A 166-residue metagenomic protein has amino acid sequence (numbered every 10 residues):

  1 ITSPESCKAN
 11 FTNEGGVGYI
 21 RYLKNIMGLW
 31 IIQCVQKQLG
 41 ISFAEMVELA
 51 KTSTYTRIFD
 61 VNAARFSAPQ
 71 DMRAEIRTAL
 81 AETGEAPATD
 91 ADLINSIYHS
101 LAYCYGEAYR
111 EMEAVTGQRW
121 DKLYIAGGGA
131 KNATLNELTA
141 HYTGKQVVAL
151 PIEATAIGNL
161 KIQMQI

Functional and structural regions predicted by a protein language model:
I1-K122, K131-E153, K161-I166: Active-site core segments that coordinate phosphate-bearing ligands/cofactors across diverse enzyme families
G128: Glycine-rich Rossmann-fold phosphate-binding loop(s) that bind the pyrophosphate of adenine dinucleotide cofactors
I157: A domain-level signal for the structural core that forms small-molecule/cofactor-binding pockets and catalytic centers
